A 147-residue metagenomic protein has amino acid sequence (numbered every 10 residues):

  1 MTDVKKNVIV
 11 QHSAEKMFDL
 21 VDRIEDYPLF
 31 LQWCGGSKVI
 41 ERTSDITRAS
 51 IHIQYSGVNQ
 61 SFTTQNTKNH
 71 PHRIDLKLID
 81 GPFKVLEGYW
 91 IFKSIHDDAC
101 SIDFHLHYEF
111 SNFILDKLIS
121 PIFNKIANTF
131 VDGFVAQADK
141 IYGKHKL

Functional and structural regions predicted by a protein language model:
M1-D45, K144-L147: Hydrophobic ligand-binding cavity/cleft-lining segments
V4-K6, T47-I51, T64, G88 (+1 more regions): Hydrophobic residues positioned within well-ordered beta-strands of beta-sheet architectures
K6-V8, K38, F62-T67, E87-S94: Hydrophobic/aromatic beta-strand elements that line small-molecule binding cavities or substrate pockets in beta-rich
V10-A14, I53-G57, K68-H70, P82 (+2 more regions): Beta-strand elements of well-folded, non-transmembrane domains
M17-V21, Y27, A49, N66 (+2 more regions): Hydrophobic pocket/interface hotspot
E25, F123, A127, V131 (+1 more regions): Short amphipathic alpha-helical signal-transduction/dimerization elements
K38-I79, G133, Q137: Glycine-rich portal/gate segments that line the openings of hydrophobic small-molecule binding cavities
L78-T129: Beta-strand/loop substructures that line and gate deep hydrophobic ligand-binding cavities in soluble
